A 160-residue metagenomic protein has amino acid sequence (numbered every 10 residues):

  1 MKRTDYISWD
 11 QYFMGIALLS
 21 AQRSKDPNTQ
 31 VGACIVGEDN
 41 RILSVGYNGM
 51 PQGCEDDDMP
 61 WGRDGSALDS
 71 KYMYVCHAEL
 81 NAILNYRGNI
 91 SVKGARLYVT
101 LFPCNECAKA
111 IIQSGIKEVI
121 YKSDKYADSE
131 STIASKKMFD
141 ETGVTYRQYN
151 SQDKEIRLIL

Functional and structural regions predicted by a protein language model:
M1-L160: Zinc-dependent deaminase catalytic domain
